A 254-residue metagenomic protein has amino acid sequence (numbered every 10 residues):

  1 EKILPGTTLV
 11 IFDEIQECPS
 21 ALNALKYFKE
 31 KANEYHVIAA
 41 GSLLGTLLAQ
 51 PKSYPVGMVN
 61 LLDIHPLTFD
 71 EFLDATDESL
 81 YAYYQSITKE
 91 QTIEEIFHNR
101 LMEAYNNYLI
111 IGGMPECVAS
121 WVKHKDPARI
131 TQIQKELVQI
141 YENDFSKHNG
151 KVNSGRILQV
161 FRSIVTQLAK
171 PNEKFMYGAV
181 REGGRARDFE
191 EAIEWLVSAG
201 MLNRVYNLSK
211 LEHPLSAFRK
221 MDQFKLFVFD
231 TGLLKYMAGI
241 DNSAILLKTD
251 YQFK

Functional and structural regions predicted by a protein language model:
K2-L4, F28-Y35, S53-G57: Conserved catalytic network of the ASCE P-loop NTPase/AAA+ motor domain
I3-S20, K174: Conserved P-loop NTPase "ATPase switch" module shared by AAA+ and STAND
T8-L9, M58, K225: The start of beta-strands in P-loop NTPase/AAA+ ATPase cores
I11, H36-S42, D63, F72: Structural recognition of the conserved hydrophobic beta-strand(s) that form the central parallel beta-sheet of P-loop
L22-G45: Conserved catalytic/switch belt of AAA+ P-loop NTPases
A40-L44, H65-L67, T231-G232: A short beta-strand-to-loop transition that corresponds to the Sensor-1 phosphate-sensing loop of AAA+ P-loop ATPases
L48-A169: Interdomain motor-coupling "hinge/lid" segment immediately C-terminal to the ATP-binding subdomain of NTP-driven enzymes
V118-K254: Accessory nucleic acid-recognition modules appended to NTPase machines
